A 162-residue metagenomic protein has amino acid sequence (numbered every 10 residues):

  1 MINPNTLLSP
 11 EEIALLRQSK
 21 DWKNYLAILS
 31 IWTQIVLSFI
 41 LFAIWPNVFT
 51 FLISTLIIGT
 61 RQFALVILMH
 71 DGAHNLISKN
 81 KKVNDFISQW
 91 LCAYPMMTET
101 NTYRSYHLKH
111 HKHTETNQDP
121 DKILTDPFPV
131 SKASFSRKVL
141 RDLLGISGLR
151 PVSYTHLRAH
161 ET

Functional and structural regions predicted by a protein language model:
M1-N47: Topogenic membrane-insertion module of multi-pass membrane proteins
Y25, F51-I53, F86: Hydrophobic alpha-helical transmembrane segments
W45-I67, W90-T98: Membrane-embedded alpha-helical segments that form the functional core of polytopic membrane enzymes, especially those
F63-S78, Y103-E115: Acidic (Asp/Glu-rich) catalytic motifs at the cytosolic membrane interface
N80-C92: Post-HEXXH active-site segment of zinc metalloproteases
W90-R104, T116-V152: Membrane-proximal soluble regions of multi-pass membrane proteins
T155-T162: Conserved small/polar residues in nucleotide/adenosyl-binding loops
